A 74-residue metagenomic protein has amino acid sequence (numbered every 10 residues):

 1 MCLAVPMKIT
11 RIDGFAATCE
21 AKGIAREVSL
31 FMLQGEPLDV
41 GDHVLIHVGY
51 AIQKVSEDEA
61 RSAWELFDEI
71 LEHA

Functional and structural regions predicted by a protein language model:
P6-I9: Conserved hydrophobic positions within beta-strands
A17-A21: SH3/SH3-like beta-barrel fold
K22, F31, G49: Anionic group-transfer/hydrolysis microenvironments
A25-G35: Beta-strand/loop nucleic-acid-binding surfaces
Q34-L45: Short nucleic-acid-contacting surface segments enriched for D/E, G, S/T with interspersed K/R
H43-A74: C-terminal structural segments of small proteins and small subunits
